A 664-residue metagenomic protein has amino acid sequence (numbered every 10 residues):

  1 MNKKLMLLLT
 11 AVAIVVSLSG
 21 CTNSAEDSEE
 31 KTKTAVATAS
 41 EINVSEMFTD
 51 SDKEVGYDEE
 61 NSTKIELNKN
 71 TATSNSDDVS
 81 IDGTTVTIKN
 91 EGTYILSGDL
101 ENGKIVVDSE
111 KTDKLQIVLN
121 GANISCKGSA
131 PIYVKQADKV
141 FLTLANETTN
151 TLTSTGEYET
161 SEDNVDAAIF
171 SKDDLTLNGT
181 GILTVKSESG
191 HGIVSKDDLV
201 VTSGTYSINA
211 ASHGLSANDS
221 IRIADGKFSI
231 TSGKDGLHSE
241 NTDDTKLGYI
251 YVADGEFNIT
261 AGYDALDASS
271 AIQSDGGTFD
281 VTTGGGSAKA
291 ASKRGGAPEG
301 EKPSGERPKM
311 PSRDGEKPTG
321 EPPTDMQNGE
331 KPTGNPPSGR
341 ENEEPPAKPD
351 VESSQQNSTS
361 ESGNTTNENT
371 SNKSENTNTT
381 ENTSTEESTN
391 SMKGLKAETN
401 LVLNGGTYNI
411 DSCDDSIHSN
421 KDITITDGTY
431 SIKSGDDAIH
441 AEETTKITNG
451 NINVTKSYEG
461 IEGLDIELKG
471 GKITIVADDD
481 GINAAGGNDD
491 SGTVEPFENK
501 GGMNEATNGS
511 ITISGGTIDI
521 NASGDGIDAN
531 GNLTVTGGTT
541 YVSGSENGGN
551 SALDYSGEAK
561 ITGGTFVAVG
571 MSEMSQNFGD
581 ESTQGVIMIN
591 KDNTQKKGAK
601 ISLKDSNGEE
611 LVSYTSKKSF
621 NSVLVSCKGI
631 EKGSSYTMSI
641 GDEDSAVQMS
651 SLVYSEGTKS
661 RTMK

Functional and structural regions predicted by a protein language model:
L5-K664: A composition-driven surface/loop motif
